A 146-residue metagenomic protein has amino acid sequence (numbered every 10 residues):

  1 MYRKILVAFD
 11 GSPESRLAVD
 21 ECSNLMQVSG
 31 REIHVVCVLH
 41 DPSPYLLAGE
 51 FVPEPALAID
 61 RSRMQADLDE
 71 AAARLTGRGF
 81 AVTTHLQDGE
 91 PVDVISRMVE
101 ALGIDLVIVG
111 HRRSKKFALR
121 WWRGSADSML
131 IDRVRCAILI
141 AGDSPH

Functional and structural regions predicted by a protein language model:
M1-P53, R133: Small/aliphatic-rich secondary-structure junction motif
H34, T83, L139: Conserved beta-strand positions in the Rossmann-like core of class I SAM-dependent methyltransferases
C37, G110-R112, G142-D143: Short secondary-structure boundary segments
F51-E54, A101-G103, S125-D127: Short, hinge-like loop/turn segments at secondary-structure boundaries
P53-A66: A short acidic, glycine-rich active-site loop that binds or catalyzes chemistry on phosphate/adenosine moieties
A73-V107, P145-H146: Structural beta-alpha unit
V109-D132: Glycine-rich, Arg-bearing micro-motifs that act as flexible, cationic patches
D132-H146: Short, flexible loop segments at boundaries between secondary-structure elements
